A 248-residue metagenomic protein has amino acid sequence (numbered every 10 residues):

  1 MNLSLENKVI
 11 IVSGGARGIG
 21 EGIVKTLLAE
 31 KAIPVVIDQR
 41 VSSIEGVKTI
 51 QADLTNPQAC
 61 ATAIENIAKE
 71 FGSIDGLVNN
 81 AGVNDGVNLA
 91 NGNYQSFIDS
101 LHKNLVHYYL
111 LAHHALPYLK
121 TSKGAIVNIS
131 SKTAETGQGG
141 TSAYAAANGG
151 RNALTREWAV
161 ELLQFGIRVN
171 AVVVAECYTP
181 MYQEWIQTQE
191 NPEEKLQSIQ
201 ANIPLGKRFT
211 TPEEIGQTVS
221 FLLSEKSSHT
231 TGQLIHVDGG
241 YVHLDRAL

Functional and structural regions predicted by a protein language model:
M1, T136, S220, T231-L248: Short C-terminal tail/terminal secondary-structure segment of NAD(P)H-dependent dehydrogenase/reductase domains
N88-L101, I199-Q200: Substrate-binding pocket helix/loop in short-chain dehydrogenase/reductase
A90, T136-S142, Q164, K207 (+1 more regions): Active-site loop immediately N-terminal to the catalytic Tyr-X3-Lys motif of short-chain dehydrogenase/reductase
A112, A147, T155: Active-site helix of classical SDR
P117, V160-Q164, S228: Alpha-helical segment proximal to the catalytic Tyr-Lys
S131: Residue(s) in the substrate-gating loop at a strand-loop-helix junction that position the organic substrate next
A171, T179, E193-K226, T230 (+1 more regions): C-terminal helical subdomain
